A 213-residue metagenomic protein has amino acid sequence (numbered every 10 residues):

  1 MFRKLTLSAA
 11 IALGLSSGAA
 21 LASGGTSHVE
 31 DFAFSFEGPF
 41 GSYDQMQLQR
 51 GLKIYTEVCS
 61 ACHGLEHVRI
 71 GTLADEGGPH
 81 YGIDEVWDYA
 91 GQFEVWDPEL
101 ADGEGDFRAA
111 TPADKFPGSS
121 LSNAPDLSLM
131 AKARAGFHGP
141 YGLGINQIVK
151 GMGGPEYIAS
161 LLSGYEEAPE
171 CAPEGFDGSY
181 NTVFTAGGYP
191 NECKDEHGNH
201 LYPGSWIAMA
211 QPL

Functional and structural regions predicted by a protein language model:
F2-S42: Post-cleavage N-terminal segment of exported redox proteins
H28-I54, G64-G78: Electrostatic cytochrome c docking/interface patches
G38, V68-R69, D75-E76, Y81-T111: Acidic/histidine-rich catalytic neighborhood
G38-G41, G144-I148: Second-shell loop/turn segments in exported
K53-L65, A113-D114, N123-K132, Y157-S160: C-type cytochrome heme c attachment motif
D102, S120-L121, G136, I148-P155 (+1 more regions): Soluble non-transmembrane domains of integral membrane proteins
P112-A113, S119, N123-A124, G204-L213: Extracytosolic (periplasmic/ER-lumenal) interhelical loops and adjacent juxtamembrane/interface segments of multi-pass
K150-L213: Extracytoplasmic/lumenal ectodomains and periplasmic regions of secretory and membrane proteins
